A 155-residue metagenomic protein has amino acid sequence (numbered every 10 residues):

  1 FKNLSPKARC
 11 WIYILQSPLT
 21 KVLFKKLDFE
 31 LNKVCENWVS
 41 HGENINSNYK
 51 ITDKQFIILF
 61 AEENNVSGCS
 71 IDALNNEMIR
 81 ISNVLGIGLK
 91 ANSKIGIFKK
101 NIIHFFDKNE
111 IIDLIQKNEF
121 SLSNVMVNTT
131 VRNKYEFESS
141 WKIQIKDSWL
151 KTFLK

Functional and structural regions predicted by a protein language model:
F1-L4: Acidic, low-complexity proline/glycine-rich segments
P6-T52: Long, hydrophobic N-terminal alpha-helical segment
C10-I14, F56-F60, K94-G96: Ordered hydrophobic segments in well-structured contexts
P18, N64-N65, F98: Short histidine/acidic/glycine/proline-rich micro-motifs that form metal- and phosphate-coordinating active-site loops
E30, V34, V84, L114-I115: Residues that form generic nucleotide/phosphate-binding pockets
N44-S67: Short, intrinsically disordered low-complexity segments
L59-L89: Helix-adjacent hinge/juxtasegments
G86, K90-K155: Terminal interaction module
